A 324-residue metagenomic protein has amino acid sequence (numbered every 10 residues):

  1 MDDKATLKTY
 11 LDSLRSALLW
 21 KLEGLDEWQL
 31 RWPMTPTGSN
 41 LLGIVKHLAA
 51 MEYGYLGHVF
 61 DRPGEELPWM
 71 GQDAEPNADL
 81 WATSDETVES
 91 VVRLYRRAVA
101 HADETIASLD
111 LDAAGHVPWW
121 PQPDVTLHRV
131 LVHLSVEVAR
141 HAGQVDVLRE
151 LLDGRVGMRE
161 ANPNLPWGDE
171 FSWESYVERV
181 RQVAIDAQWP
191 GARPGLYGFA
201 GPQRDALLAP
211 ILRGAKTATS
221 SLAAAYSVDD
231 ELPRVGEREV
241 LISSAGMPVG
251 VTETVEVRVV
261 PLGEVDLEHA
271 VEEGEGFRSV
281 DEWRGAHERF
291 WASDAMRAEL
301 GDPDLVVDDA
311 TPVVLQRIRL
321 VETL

Functional and structural regions predicted by a protein language model:
K4-E23, E27-P76, V117-V177: Short, contiguous alpha-helical
T9-D12, R93-R96, G201: Alpha-helix N-cap/helix-start motif at coil-to-helix transitions, marked by capping-box chemistry
G57-H58, R62-A100, S227-S243, P248-V249: Helix-adjacent hinge/juxtasegments
Y95-A113: Vicinal oxygen chelate
A107-A114, G263, R297-A298: Substrate-binding/catalytic groove segments of enzymes that remodel or degrade extracellular structural polymers
R181-V251, V257-L324: Mixed-charge, low-complexity intrinsically disordered regions
